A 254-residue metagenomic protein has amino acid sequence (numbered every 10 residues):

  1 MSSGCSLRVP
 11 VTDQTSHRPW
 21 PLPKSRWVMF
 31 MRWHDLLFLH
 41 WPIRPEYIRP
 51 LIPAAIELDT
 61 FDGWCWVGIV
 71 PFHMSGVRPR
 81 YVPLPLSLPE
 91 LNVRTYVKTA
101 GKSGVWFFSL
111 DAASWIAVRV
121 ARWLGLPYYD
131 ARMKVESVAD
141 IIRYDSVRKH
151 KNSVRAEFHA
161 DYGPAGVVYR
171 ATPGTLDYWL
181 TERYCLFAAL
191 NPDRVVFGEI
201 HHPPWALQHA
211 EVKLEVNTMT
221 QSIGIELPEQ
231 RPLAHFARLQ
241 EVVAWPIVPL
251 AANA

Functional and structural regions predicted by a protein language model:
S2-R78, V216-A254: Hydrophobic, proline/glycine-rich low-complexity stretches
S6, T12-T15, L84-V97, S137-I141: Short, surface-exposed, charge-dense and proline/glycine-enriched linear segments
L36, N92-A254: Internal, well-folded beta-alpha domain core
R49, L84-L86, V120-G125: Short, solvent-exposed secondary-structure boundary motifs
T60-V67, F72-D111: A glycine-rich, hydrophobic loop/mini-helix early in the fold
